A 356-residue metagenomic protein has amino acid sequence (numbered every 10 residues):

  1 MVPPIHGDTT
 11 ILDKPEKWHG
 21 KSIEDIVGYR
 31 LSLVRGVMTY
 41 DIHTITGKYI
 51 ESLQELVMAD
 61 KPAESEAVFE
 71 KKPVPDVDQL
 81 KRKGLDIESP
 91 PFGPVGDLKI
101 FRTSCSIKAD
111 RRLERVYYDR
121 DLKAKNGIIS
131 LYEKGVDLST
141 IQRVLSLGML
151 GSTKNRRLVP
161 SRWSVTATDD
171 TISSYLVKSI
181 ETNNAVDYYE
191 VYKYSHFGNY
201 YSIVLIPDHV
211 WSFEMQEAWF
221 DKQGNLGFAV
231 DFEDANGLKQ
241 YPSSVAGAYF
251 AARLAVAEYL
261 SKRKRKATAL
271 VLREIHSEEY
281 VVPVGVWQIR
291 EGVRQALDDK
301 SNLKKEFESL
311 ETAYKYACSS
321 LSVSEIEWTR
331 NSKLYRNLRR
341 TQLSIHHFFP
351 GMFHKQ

Functional and structural regions predicted by a protein language model:
M1-Q356: Long, low-complexity intrinsically disordered regions enriched in acidic and polar residues with frequent FG dipeptides
